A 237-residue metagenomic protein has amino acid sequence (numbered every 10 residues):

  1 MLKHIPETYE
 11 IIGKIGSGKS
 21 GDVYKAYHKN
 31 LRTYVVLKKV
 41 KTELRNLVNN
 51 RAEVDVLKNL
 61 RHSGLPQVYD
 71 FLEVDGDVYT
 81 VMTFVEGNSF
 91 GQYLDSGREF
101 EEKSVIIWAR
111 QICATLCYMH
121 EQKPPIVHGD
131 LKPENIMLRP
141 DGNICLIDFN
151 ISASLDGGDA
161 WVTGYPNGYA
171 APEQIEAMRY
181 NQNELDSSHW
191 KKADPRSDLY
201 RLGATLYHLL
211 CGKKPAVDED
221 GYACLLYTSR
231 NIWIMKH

Functional and structural regions predicted by a protein language model:
D22: Conserved N-lobe ATP-binding subsite of Hanks-type protein kinase domains, especially the beta3 VAIK lysine
K41-N59: AlphaC helix of the eukaryotic protein kinase fold
F71: Activation-segment/catalytic-loop signature of the eukaryotic protein kinase fold
D75-S89: Conserved short submotifs of the Hanks-type protein kinase catalytic core that shape the nucleotide-binding pocket
F90-F100: AlphaC helix of the protein kinase catalytic domain
W108-A109: Activation segment signature within eukaryotic-like protein kinase domains
A114-I126: Protein kinase catalytic-loop region centered on the HRD/HxD motif
Y169-R230, K236-H237: C-terminal lobe helix-coil module of Hanks-type protein kinase domains
